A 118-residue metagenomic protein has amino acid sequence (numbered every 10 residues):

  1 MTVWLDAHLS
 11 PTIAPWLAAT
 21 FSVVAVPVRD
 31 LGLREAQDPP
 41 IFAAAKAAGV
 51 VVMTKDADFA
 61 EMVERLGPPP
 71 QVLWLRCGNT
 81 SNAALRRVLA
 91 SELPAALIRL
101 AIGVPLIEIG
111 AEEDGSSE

Functional and structural regions predicted by a protein language model:
M1, A19, S91-A95: Ribonuclease/tRNase effector modules and their secretory precursors
M1-T2, E112-E118: Intrinsically disordered, low-complexity and often Lys/Arg-enriched segments
T2-V51: N-terminal first-folded block
L5-A7, T54, R76, G110: Short beta-strand/turn micro-motifs composed of small residues that flank or help shape donor/cofactor-binding pockets
G32-K46, D56, L75-L93: Histidine- and aromatic-rich ligand-binding microenvironments
E64-P69: Glycine-rich loop at the start of a catalytic domain that most often binds anionic cofactors/ligands
P70-G115: C-terminal structural segments of small proteins and small subunits
